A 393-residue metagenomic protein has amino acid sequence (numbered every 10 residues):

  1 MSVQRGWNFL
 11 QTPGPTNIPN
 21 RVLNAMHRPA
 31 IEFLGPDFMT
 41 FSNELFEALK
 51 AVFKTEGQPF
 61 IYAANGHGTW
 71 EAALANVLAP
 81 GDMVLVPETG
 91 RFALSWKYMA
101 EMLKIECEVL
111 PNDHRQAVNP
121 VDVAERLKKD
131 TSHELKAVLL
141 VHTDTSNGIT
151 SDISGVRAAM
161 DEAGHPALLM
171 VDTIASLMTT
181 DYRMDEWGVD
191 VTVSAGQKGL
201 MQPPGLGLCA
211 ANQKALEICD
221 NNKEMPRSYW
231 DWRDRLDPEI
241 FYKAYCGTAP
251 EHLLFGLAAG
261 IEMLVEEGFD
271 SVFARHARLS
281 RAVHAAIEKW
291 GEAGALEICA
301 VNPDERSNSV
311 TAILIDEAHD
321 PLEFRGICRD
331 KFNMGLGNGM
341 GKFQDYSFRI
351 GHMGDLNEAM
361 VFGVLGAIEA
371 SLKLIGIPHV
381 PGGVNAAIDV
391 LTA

Functional and structural regions predicted by a protein language model:
W7-A63, H67: A glycine-/small-polar-enriched, mobile loop at the entrance of the PLP active site in fold-type I
N17-I18, Q197-A286: Active-site C-terminal subdomain of aminotransferase-like
L45-V52, E262-C299, I327: Conserved PLP-dependent catalytic core of the aminotransferase class-I/II
E56-L85, T89, A93-Y98: Conserved beta-loop-alpha segment that forms the PLP phosphate-binding cup at the N-terminus of a helix
V118-M178, V191: Active-site phosphate-binding strand-loop segment of PLP-dependent enzymes
D185-Q197: Conserved active-site segment immediately N-terminal to the catalytic lysine that forms the internal aldimine
H284-E317, G339: Conserved small-domain helix->loop->beta segment predominantly found in fold-type I
K342, Y346-A393: PLP-dependent enzyme catalytic core of the Aspartate aminotransferase-like
